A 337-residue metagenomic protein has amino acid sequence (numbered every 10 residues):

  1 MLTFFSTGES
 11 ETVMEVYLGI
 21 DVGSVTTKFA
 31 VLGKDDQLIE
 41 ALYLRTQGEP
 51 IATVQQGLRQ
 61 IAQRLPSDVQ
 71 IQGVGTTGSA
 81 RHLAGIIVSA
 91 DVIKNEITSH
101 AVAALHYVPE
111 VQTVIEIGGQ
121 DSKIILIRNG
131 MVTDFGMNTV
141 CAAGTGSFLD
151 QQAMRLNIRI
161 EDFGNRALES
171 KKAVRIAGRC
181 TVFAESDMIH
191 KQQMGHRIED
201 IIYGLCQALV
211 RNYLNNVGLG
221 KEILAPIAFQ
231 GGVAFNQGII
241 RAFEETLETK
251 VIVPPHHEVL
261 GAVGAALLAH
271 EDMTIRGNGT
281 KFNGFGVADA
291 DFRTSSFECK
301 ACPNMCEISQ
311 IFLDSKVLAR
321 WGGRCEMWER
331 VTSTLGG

Functional and structural regions predicted by a protein language model:
V13-D35, V111-R128, K172, E298-F312: Gly/Thr-rich phosphate-binding beta-strand-loop-beta motif of the actin/hexokinase/Hsp70
Y17-A52, Q56-Q60, F135, T139-V140 (+1 more regions): Short glycine-rich, Thr/Ser-proximal phosphate-binding strand/loop in the N-terminal lobe of ATP-dependent enzymes
Q47-P50, N129-K172, C180, E271 (+2 more regions): Glycine-rich phosphate-binding loop plus the immediately following alpha-helix
G78-A80, L219-T246, H257-G261: Glycine-rich phosphate-binding loops at beta-strand->alpha-helix junctions
D91-I97, E244-V263: Conserved phosphate-binding/catalytic loops in two-lobed NTP-binding clefts
V102, L149-D150, P255-F285: Glycine-rich phosphate-binding/hydrolytic loop that grips phosphoryl groups
A184-V217: Adenine-nucleotide phosphate-binding core of ATP-dependent small-molecule kinases
D272-G337: Acidic, glycine/GT-rich loop-and beta-edge segments that sit at the periphery of enzyme/chaperone cores
